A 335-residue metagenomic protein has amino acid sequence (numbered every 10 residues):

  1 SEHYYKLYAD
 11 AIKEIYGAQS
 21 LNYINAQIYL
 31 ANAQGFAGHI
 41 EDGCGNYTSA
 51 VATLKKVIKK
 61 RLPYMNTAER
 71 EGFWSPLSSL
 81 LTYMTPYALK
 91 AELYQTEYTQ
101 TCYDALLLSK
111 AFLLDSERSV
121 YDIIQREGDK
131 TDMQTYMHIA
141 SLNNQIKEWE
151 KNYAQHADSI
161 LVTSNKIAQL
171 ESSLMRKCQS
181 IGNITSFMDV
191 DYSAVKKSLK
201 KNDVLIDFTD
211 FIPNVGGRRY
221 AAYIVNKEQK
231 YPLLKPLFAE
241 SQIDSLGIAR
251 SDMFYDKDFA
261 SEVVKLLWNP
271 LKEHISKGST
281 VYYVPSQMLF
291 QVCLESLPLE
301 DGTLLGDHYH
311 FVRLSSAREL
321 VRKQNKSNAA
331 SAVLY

Functional and structural regions predicted by a protein language model:
S1-F254, K265, N269, S279-D307: Alpha-helical solenoid repeat scaffolds used for protein-protein interaction
E127-T131, E262, L320-S331: Noncatalytic linker/hinge segments flanking ATPase motor cores
V162, Q287-L289, N325-Y335: A domain-level signal for caspase-like cysteine endopeptidase catalytic cores and their zymogen-processing architecture
S193-L199, L271-H274, V321-N328: Short boundary motifs at domain starts and secondary-structure transition points
N202-D203, F259, K277-T280, A330-S331: Short coil/turn segments at beta-strand junctions that form active-site/ligand-binding loops
D207, L266, E319, L334-Y335: Flexible inter-domain connectors and hinge/loop segments
F259-I275: Phosphate-interacting basic helix/loop segments used at nucleotide- and nucleic-acid interfaces
N269-P270, H308-Q324: Caspase-like (clan CD) cysteine peptidase catalytic core
